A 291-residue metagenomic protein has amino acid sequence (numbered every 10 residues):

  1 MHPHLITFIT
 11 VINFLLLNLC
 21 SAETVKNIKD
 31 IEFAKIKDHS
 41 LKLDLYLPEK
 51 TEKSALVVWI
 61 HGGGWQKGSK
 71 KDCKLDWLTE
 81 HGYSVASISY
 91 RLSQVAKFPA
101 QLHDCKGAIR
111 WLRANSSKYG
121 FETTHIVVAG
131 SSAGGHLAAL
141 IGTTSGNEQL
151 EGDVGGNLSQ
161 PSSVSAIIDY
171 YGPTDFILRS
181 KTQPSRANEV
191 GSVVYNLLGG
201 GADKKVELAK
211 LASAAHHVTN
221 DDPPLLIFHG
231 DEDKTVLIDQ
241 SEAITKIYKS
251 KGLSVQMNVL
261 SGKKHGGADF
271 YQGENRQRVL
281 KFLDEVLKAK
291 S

Functional and structural regions predicted by a protein language model:
M1-T7: Positively charged n-region of N-terminal signal peptides that target proteins for export
T7-N18: Bacterial N-terminal signal peptides
A22-S291: Alpha/beta-hydrolase superfamily serine-hydrolase fold, recognizing
